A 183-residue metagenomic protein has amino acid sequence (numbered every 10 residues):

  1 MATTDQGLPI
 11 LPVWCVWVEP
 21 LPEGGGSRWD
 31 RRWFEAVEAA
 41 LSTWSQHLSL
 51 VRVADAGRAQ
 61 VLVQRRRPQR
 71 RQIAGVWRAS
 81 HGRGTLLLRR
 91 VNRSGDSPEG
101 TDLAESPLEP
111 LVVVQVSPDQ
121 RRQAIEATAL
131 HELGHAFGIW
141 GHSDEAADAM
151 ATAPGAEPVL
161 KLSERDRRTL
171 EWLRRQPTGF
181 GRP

Functional and structural regions predicted by a protein language model:
M1-R31, A79, T85-A104, G179-R182: Disordered inhibitory propeptide/activation segment of secreted metzincin zinc metalloprotease zymogens, centered on
P12, A59, P110, A146 (+1 more regions): Residues that flank catalytic or metal-binding motifs in active/ligand-binding sites
V13, E38, E171-L173: Extracytoplasmic/cell-surface-exposed regions of Actinobacterial cell-envelope-associated and secreted proteins
E19, Q64-P68, T152: Short loop/turn motifs enriched for small/polar and acidic residues
P20-R32, V113-A124, T152-L160: Second-shell loop/turn segments in exported
R31-L133, W140-S143: Metzincin-family zinc-dependent endopeptidase catalytic domain
I139-A151: Short conserved catalytic/interaction loops centered on acidic-Pro-aromatic/His motifs
A149-G181: Post-HExxH zinc-binding segment in Zn-dependent metallohydrolases
